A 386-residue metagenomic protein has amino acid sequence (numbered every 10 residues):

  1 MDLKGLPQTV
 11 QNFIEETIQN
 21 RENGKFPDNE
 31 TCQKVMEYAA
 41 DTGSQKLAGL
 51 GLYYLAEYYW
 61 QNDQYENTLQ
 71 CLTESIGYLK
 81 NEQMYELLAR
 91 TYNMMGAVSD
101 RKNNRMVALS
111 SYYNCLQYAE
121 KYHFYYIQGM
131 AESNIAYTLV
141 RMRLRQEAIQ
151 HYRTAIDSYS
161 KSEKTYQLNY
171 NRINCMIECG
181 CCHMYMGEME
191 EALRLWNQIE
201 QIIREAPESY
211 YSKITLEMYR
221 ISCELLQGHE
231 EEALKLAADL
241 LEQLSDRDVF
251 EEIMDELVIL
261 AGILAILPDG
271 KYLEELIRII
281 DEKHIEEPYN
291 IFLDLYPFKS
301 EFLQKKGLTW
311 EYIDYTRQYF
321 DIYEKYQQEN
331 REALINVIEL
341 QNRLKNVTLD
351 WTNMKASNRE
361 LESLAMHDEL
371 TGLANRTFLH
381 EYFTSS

Functional and structural regions predicted by a protein language model:
M1-F26: N-terminal leader/linker segments that initiate helical-solenoid repeat arrays
T17, R21-N23, K34, Y38-G43 (+1 more regions): Regulatory sensory/coupling modules that transmit signals to nucleotide-handling catalytic cores
P27, N353, T377-F378: Soluble or luminal CAZymes and related metallo-dependent hydrolases
Y159, T384-S385: A generic local structural motif
E362-E381: Conserved nucleotide-binding and Mg2+-coordinating catalytic segments in signaling enzymes
